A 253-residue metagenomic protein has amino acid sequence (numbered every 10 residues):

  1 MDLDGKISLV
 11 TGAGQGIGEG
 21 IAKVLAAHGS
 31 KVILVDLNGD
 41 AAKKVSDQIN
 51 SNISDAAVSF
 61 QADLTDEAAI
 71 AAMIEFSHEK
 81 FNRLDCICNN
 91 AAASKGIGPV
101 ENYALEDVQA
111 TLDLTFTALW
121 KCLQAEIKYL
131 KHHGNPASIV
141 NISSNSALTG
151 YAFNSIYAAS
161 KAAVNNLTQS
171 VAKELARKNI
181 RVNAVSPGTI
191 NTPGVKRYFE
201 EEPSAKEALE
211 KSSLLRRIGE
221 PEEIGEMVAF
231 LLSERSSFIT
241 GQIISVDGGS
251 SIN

Functional and structural regions predicted by a protein language model:
R83, A176, R181, I239-G241: Short, small/polar-rich loop/turn modules that mediate ligand/substrate recognition or access, typified
S94-I97, A229, T240-N253: Short C-terminal tail/terminal secondary-structure segment of NAD(P)H-dependent dehydrogenase/reductase domains
G98-V100, A104-L112, L209: Substrate-binding pocket helix/loop in short-chain dehydrogenase/reductase
L123, S160, T168: Active-site helix of classical SDR
K128, K173-R177, S237: Alpha-helical segment proximal to the catalytic Tyr-Lys
S144: Residue(s) in the substrate-gating loop at a strand-loop-helix junction that position the organic substrate next
A184, E207-R235, I239, G248: C-terminal helical subdomain
